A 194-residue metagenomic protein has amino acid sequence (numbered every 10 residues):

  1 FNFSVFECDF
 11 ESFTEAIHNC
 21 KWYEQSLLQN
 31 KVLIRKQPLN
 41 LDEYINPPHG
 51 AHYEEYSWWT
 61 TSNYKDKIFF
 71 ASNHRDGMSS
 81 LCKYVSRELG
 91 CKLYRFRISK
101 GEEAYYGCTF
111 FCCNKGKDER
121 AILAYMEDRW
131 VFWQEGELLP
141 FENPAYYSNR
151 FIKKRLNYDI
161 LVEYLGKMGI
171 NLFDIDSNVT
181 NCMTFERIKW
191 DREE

Functional and structural regions predicted by a protein language model:
F1-L27: Short, extreme N-terminal segment that most often corresponds to the first beta-strand
C8-D9, S26, K36-Q37, Y53 (+1 more regions): Aromatic-residue detector
I17-I34, E88-L93: A common structural junction motif
N40-E194: Charged interaction segments
